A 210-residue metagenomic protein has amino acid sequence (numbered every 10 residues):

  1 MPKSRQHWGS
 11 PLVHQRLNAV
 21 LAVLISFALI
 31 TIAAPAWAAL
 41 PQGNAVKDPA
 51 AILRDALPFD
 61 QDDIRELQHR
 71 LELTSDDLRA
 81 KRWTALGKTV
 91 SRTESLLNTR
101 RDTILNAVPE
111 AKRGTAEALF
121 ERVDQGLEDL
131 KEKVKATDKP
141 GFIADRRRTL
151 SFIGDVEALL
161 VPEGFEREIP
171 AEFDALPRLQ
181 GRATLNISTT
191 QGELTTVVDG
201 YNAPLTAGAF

Functional and structural regions predicted by a protein language model:
M1-H14: N-terminal secretory signal peptides that target proteins for export/translocation
H14-F27: Sec-dependent N-terminal signal peptides
N18, G43-L67, L73, A80-T89 (+1 more regions): Start-of-domain signal
A33-A34: N-terminal signal peptide c-region/cleavage motif recognized by signal peptidases
A39-L40: Boundary of Sec targeting at the N-terminus
